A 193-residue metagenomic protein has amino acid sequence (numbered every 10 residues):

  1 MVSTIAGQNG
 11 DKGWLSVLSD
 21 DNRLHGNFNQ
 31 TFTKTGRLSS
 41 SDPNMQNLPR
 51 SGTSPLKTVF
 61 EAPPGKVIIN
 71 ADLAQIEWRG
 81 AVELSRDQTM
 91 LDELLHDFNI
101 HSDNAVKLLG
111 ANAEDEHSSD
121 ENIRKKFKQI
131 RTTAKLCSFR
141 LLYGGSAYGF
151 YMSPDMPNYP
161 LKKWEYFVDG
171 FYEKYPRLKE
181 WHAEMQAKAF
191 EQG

Functional and structural regions predicted by a protein language model:
M1-R124, W181-G193: Acidic, glycine-rich two-metal-ion catalytic cores of nucleic acid-processing enzymes
H25, T31, G110-G193: Conserved catalytic core of nucleic-acid polymerases
